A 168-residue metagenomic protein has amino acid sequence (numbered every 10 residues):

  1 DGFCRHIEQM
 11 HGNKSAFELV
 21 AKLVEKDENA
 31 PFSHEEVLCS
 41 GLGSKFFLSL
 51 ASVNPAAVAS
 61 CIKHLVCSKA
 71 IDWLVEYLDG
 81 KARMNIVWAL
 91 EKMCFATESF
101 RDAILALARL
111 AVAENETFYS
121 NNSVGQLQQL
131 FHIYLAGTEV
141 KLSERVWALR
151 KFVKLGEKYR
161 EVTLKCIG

Functional and structural regions predicted by a protein language model:
D1-G168: Non-catalytic all-alpha helical scaffold/repeat segments
